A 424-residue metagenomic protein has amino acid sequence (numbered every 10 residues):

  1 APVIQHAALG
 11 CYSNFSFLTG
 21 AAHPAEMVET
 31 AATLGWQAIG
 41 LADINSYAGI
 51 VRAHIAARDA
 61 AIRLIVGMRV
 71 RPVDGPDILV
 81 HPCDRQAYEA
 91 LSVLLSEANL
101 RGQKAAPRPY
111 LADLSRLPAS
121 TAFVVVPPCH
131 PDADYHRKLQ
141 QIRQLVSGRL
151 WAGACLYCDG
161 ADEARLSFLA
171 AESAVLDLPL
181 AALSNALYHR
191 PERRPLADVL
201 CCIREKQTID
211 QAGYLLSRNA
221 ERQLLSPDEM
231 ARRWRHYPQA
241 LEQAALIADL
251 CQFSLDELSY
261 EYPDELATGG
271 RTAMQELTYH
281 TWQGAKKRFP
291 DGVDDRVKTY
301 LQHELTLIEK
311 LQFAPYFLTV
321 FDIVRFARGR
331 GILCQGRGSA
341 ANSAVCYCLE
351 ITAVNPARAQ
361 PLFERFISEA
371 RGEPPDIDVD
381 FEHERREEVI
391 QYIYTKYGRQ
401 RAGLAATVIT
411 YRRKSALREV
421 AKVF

Functional and structural regions predicted by a protein language model:
A1-A38, I44-A182, A186, E192-I203 (+2 more regions): Extended substrate/RNA-proximal surfaces in nucleic-acid metabolism proteins
P2-A7, H236-L333, R337-S339: Non-catalytic structural connector segments
Q37, L41-Y47, A154-A161, Y188 (+6 more regions): Conserved short loop/turn motifs at secondary-structure junctions
I78, P195-E276: Active-site or pore-adjacent capping/gating segments
Q86-A87, A181, A186-H189, A327 (+3 more regions): Conserved phosphate/anionic-ligand binding catalytic regions in large, soluble enzymes, centered on
F168-L176, Y316-L333, I390-T395, Q400: Short, hydrophobic/aliphatic alpha-helical segments
R190-E221, V354-E369, V389-Q391: Flexible glycine/proline-rich, aromatic-decorated loop/lid segments
P227-M230, W234, F363-R401: A structural-propensity feature for long, helix-poor, extended segments
